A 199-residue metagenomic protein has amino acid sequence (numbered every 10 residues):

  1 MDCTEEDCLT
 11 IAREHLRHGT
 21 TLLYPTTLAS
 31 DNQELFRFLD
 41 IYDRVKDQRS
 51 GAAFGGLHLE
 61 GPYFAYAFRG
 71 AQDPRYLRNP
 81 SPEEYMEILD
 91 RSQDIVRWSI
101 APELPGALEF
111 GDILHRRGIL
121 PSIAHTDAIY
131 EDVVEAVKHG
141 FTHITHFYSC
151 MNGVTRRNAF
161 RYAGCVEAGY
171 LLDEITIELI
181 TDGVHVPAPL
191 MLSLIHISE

Functional and structural regions predicted by a protein language model:
M1-E5: Di-metal (Zn2+ and/or Mg2+/Mn2+) metal-binding site signature of metallo-dependent hydrolases with the MBL/beta-CASP
C8, A12, F36-D43, Y85 (+4 more regions): Generic structural signal for well-ordered alpha-helices, preferentially at hydrophobic/aromatic core positions
L9-F38, A52-A65, S92-E103, I119-S122 (+2 more regions): Divalent metal-dependent hydrolysis catalytic cores, especially in the metallo-beta-lactamase
K46-A52, R116-R117: Short helix-capping segments at alpha-helix termini
L59, A67-P82, E87-A163: Divalent metal-binding pocket/active-site signature
R156-E167, L171-T176: Short acidic, glycine/proline-enriched helix-loop-strand junctions
G169-V184, L190-S193: A conserved active-site cap/scaffold subdomain adjacent to cofactor or substrate pockets
I195-E199: Conserved small/polar residues in nucleotide/adenosyl-binding loops
